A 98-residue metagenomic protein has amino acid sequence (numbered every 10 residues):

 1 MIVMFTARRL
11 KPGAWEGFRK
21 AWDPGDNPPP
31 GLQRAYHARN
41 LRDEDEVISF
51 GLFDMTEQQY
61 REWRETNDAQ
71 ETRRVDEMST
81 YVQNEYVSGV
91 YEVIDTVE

Functional and structural regions predicted by a protein language model:
M1, P29-P30, E44-D45: Coil-to-beta-strand transition motifs
I2-R8, I48-F50: Active-site-flanking beta-strand signature of metal-NTP-handling nucleotidyl enzymes and homologous cyclase-like
M4, R19, Q33-Y36: Short structured motifs
A7-R19: Short, surface-exposed ligand-recognition loops at beta-strand->loop->(often short) alpha-helix junctions that present
L10-G13, R42, D54-E57, D95: Short coil/turn motifs at secondary-structure junctions
P24-Y36, L52-S88: An amphipathic, aromatic/His-enriched active-site/gating alpha helix that lines ligand/cofactor pockets
A38-E44: A short beta-turn/loop motif at secondary-structure boundaries
V87-E98: Short, low-order "capping/linker" segments at domain edges
